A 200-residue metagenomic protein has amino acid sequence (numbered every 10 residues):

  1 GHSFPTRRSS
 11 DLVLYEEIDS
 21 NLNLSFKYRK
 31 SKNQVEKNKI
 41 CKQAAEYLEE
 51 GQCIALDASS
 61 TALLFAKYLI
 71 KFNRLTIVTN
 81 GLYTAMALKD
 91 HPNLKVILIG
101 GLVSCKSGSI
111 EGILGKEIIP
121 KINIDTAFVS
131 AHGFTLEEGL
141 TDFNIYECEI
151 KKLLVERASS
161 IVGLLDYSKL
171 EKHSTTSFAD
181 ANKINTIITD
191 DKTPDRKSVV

Functional and structural regions predicted by a protein language model:
G1-H2, V199: Low-complexity/repetitive intrinsically disordered segments
H2-S9: Short, small-residue-biased leader/transition segments that mark boundaries at the very start of proteins
S10-I18: Minor-groove-contacting beta-hairpin "wing" of winged helix-turn-helix DNA-binding domains
L12, Y83-T84: Short glycine-enriched loops at secondary-structure junctions
S20-K27: Conserved catalytic alpha/beta core of Sir2/sirtuin-type deacylases, generalized to analogous enzyme cores that bind
K27-K71, L75-N80: Helix-turn-helix/homeodomain-like alpha-helical modules used for DNA recognition and transcription-factor dimerization
A85-S198: Conserved phosphate- and dinucleotide-binding cores of soluble alpha/beta proteins, encompassing both enzyme active
